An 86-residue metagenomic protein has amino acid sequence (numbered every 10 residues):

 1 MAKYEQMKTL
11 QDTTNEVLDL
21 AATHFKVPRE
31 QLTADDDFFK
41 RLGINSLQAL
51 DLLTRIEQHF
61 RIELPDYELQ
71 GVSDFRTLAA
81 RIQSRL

Functional and structural regions predicted by a protein language model:
A2-I44, L53, Q58-L86: Phosphopantetheine-dependent thiolation modules in NRPS/PKS and related acyl-activating systems
Q48: Two-component histidine kinase catalytic core, primarily the HATPase_c
